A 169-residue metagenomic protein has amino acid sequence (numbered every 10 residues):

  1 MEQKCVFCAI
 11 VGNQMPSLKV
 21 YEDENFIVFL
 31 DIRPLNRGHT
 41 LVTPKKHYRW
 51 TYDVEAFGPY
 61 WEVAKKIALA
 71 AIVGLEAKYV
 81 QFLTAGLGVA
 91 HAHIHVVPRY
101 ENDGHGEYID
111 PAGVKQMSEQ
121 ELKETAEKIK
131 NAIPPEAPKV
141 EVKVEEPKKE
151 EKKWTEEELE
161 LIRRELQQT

Functional and structural regions predicted by a protein language model:
M1-T169: HIT superfamily nucleotide-processing domains
